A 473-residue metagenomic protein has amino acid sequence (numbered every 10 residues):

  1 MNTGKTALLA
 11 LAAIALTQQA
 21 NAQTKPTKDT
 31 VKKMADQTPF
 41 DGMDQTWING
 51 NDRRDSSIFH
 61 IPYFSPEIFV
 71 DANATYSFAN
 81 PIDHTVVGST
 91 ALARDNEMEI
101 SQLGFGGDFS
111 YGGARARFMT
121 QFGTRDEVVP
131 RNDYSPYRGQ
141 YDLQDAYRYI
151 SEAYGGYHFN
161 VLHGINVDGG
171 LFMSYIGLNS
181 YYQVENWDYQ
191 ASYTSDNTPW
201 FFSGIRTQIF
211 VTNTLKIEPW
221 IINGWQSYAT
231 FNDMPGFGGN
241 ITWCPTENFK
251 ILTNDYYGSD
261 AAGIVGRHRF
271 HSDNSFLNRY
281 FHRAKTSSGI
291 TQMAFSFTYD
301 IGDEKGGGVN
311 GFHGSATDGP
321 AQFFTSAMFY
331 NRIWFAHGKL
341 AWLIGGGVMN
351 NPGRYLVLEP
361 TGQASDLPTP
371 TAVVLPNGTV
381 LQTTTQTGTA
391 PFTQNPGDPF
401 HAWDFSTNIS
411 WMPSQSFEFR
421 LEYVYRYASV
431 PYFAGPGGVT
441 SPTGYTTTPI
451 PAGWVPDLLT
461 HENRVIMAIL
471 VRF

Functional and structural regions predicted by a protein language model:
G4-L11, Q18-P81, N377, G388-A390: N-terminal periplasmic/intermembrane-space "pro-region" immediately following the signal or transit peptide
K25-D29, P39-F40, V129, R138-L143 (+2 more regions): Outer-membrane beta-barrel pore domains
N49-P66, A79, G112-A116, N160-I165 (+5 more regions): Short loop/turn motifs that connect adjacent beta-strands in outer-membrane beta-barrel proteins
F59, G107-Y111, T120, Y157-F159 (+7 more regions): Residue-level signature of outer-membrane beta-barrel architecture
F59-F64, T75-I100, P442-D457: Surface-exposed strand-loop-strand hairpins of Gram-negative outer-membrane beta-barrel proteins
F64, A72, S101-F105, R148-G155 (+7 more regions): Hydrophobic, lipid-facing positions within transmembrane beta-strands of outer-membrane proteins
I68-Y76, F118-F122, G169-M173, P219-N223 (+5 more regions): Transmembrane beta-barrel strands of outer-membrane/channel proteins
A79-A93, E127-E152, H158-W243, K250-S259 (+2 more regions): Surface-exposed coil loops of outer-membrane beta-barrel proteins
